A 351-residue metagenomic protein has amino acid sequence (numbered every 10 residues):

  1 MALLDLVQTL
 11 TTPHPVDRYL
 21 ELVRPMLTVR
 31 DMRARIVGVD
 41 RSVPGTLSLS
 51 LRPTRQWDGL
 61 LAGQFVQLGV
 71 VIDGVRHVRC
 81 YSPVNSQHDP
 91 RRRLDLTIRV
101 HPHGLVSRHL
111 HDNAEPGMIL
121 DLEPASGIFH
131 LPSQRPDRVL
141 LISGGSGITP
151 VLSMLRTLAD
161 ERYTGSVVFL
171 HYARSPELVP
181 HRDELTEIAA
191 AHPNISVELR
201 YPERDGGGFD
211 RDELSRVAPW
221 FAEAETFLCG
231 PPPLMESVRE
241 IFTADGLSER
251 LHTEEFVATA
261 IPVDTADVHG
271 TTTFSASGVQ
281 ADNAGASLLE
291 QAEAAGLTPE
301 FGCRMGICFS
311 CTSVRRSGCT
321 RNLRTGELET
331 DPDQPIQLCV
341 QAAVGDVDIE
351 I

Functional and structural regions predicted by a protein language model:
M1-T28, I349-E350: Iron-sulfur (Fe-S) cluster-binding modules
R18-I119, E123, P136-D137, A173-S175 (+2 more regions): Ferredoxin-reductase
G63-Q64, V263-G270, I307-F309: A short, compositionally biased
L68, H269-S275, C311-S313: Short polybasic amphipathic segments
R108-D282: FNR/FR-type flavoprotein reductase catalytic core
P150, E293, L297-N322, P332-G345: Local cysteine-cluster metal-coordination motifs and their immediate loop/turn environment, predominantly Fe-S cluster
D267-C303: C-terminal accessory/binding modules appended to enzymatic or scaffolding proteins
